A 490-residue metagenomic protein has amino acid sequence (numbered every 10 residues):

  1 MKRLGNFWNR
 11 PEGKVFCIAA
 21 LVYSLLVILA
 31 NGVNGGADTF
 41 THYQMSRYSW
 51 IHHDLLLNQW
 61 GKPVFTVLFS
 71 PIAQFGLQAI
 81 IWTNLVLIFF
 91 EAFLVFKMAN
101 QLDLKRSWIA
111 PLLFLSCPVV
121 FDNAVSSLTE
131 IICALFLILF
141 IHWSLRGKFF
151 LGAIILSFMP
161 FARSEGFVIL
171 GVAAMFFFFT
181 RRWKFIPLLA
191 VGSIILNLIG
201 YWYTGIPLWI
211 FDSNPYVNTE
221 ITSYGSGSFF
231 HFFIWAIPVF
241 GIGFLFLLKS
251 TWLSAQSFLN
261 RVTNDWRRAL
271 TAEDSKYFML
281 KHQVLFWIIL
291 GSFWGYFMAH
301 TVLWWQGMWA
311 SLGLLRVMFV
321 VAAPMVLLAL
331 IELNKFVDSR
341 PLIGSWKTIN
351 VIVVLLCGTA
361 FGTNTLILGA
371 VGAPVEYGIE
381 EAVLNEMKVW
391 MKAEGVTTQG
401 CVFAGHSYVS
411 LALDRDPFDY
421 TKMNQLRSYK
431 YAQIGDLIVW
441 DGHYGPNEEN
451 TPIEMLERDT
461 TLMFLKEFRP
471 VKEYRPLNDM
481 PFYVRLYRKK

Functional and structural regions predicted by a protein language model:
E12-A20, A190-I194, E273-M279, L285-F286 (+1 more regions): Signature aromatic-anchored transmembrane alpha helix within multi-pass, membrane-resident enzymes that catalyze glycan
N31-M45, L55-L68, Q78, R163 (+2 more regions): Extracytoplasmic catalytic/substrate-binding loops of multi-pass membrane glycan-assembly enzymes
T41, W183-S254, L290-H300: Membrane-lumen/periplasm interface segments of specific transmembrane helices in polyprenyl phosphate-linked
W50, I352-S410, D416-P417, T421-M423 (+1 more regions): Membrane-embedded, lumen/periplasm-facing catalytic core of multi-pass transferases that use lipid-linked donors
A79-L104, L139: Transmembrane-helix motifs of polytopic, lipid-linked glycan transferases
A92-K97, L113, I132-L156, A174 (+1 more regions): Specific aromatic-rich, kink-prone transmembrane helix
D122-I132: Short acidic/glycine- and proline-prone juxtamembrane loop motifs at membrane-interface regions of multi-pass membrane
E130, M159, V168, V284-I288 (+1 more regions): Hydrophobic/aromatic-rich transmembrane helices and adjacent perimembrane loops
